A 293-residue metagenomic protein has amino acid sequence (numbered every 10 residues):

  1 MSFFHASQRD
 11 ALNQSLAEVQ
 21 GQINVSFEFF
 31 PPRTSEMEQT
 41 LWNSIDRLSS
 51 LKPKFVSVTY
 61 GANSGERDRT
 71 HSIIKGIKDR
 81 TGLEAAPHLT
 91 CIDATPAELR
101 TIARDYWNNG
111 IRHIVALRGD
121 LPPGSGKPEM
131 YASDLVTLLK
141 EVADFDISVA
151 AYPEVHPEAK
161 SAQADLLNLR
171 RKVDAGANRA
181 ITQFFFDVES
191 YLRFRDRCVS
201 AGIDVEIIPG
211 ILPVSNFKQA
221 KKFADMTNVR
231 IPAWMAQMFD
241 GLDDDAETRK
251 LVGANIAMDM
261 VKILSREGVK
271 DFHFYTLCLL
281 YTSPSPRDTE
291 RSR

Functional and structural regions predicted by a protein language model:
F3-R9, S15, K127-Y152, G202-M260: Active-site pocket-lining/capping segments in soluble small-molecule metabolic enzymes
F4-N13, A17-V58: Conserved N-terminal beta1-alpha1 strand-loop-helix module at the mouth
F27-Q39, A86-P96, A150-A164, D243-A254: Active-site mouth loops of central-metabolism enzymes
E28, V56, Y106, K172 (+3 more regions): Conserved, mostly hydrophobic/aromatic
F29-P32, G61-N63, H88-A94, G119-D120 (+4 more regions): Active-site beta-loop-alpha junctions enriched in small/polar residues
E36-D46, A97-A103, S161-R170, N255-V261: Short, acidic/polar
G65-I74, P96-E98, L121-V136, F186-V199 (+1 more regions): Active-site-adjacent beta->alpha loops and helix N-cap segments on the catalytic face of soluble alpha/beta enzymes
Y281-D288: Conserved small/polar residues in nucleotide/adenosyl-binding loops
